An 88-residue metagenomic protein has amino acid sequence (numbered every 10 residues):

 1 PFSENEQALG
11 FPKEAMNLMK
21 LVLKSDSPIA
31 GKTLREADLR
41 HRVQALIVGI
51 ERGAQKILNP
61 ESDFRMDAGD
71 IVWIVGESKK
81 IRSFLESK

Functional and structural regions predicted by a protein language model:
P1-K88: Cytosolic regulatory regions of ion transport systems
